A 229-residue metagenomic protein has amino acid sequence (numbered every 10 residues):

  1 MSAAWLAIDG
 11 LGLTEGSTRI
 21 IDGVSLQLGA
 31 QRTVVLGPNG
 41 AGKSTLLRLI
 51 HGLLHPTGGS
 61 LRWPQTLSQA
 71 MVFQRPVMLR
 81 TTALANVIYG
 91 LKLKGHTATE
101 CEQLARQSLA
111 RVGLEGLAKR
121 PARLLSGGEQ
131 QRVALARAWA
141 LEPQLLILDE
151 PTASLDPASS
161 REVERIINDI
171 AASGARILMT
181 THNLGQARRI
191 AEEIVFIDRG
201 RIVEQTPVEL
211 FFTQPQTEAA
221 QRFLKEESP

Functional and structural regions predicted by a protein language model:
H51: Helix-to-loop junction immediately C-terminal to a conserved catalytic motif
T99-L117: Conserved ABC ATPase "signature" region
P121-L125, E129: Conserved ABC ATPase signature
L146-D149: Catalytic Walker B motif of ABC-type/P-loop ATPase nucleotide-binding domains
P157-S159: Helix N-cap at the start of a conserved alpha-helix in ABC-type nucleotide-binding domains
T181-H182: H-loop/switch region of ABC-family ATPase nucleotide-binding domains
